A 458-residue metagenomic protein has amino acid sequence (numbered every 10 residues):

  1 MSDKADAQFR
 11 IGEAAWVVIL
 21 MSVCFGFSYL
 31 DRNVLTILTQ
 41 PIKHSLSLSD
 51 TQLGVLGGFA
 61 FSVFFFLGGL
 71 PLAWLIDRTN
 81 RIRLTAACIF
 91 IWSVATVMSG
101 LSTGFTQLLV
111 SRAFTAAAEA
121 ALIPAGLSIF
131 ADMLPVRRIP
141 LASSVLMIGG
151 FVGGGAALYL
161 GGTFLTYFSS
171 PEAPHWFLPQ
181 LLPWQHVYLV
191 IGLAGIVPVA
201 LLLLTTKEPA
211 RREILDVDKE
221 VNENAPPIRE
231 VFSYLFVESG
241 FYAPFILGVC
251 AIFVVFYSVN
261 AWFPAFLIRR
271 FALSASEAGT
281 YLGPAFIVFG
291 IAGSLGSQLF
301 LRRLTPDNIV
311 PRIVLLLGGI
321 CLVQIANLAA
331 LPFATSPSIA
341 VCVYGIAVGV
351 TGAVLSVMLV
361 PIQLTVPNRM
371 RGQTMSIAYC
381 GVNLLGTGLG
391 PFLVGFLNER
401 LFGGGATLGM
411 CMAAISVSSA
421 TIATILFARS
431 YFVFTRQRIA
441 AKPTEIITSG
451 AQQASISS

Functional and structural regions predicted by a protein language model:
D3-I11, P209-P244, R270, G450: Juxtamembrane intracellular "pre-TM" segments in multi-pass secondary transporters
L35-T36, E238-S294, L355, L359 (+1 more regions): Extracytoplasmic gate region of multi-pass secondary transporters
S47, N80, L101-Q107, P135 (+1 more regions): Helix-breaking motifs and short loop linkers at transmembrane-helix boundaries and internal kinks in secondary membrane
G58-A73, P284-S297: Central cavity-lining transmembrane alpha-helices of secondary-active solute carriers, predominantly the Major
L67-F105: Conserved MFS/SLC helix-loop-helix module at the cytosolic interface between two early adjacent transmembrane helices
S111-G150: Cytoplasmic helix-loop-helix junction between adjacent transmembrane helices in 12-TM secondary transporters
L146, G150-L204: Helix-loop-helix hairpin linking two adjacent transmembrane segments in secondary transporters
T166, G192-V217, I425-S430: C-terminal membrane-cytosol helix-exit motif in multi-pass small-molecule transporters
